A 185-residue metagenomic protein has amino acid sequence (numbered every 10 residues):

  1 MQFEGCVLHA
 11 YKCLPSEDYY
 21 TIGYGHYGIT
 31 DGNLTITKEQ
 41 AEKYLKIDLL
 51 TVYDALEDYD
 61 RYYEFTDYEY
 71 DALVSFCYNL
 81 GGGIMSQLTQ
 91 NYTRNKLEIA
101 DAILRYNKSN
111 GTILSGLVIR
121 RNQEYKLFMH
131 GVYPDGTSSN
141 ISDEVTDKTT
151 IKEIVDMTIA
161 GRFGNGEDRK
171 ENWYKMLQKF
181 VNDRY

Functional and structural regions predicted by a protein language model:
M1, A72-C77, I103, T158: Short alpha-helical scaffolding segments that buttress acidic/His motifs in well-ordered protein cores
M1-H9, I36, Q40-I47, G82-V145: Long, amphipathic alpha-helical surface segments
F3, G23-H26, F76-Y78: Active-site-proximal beta-strand/loop segments in catalytic clefts of secreted hydrolases
K12-L34: Substrate-binding/active-site groove segments that recognize and process beta-1,4-linked N-acetyl-hexosamine
I22, L73-V74, I99, E124: Residue-level detector of buried hydrophobic side-chain packing in well-ordered secondary-structure elements
G32-Y62, D67-T89: Alpha-helical segment that forms one wall of the substrate-binding/catalytic cleft in peptidoglycan-active domains
R121, F128-M129, P134-D135, N172-Y185: Repeat-associated, polar segments at repeat-unit boundaries in modular proteins
K148-E153, M157-K170, Y174: Extracytoplasmic Gram-positive cell-surface binding/anchoring modules and repeats
